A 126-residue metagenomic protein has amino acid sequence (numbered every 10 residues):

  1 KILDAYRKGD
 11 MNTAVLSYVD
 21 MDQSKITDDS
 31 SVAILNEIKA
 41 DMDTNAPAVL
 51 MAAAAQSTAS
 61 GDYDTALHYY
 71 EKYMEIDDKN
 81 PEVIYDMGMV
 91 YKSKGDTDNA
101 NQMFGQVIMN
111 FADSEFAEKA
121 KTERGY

Functional and structural regions predicted by a protein language model:
K1, S30, A48, E82 (+1 more regions): Start-of-helix register in tetratricopeptide repeats
R7, D41, A59-S60, S93-K94 (+2 more regions): Register position in tetratricopeptide repeats
M21, K72-Y73, Q106-V107: Canonical positions in the second alpha-helix
A52, D86, A120-E123: Canonical tetratricopeptide repeat
